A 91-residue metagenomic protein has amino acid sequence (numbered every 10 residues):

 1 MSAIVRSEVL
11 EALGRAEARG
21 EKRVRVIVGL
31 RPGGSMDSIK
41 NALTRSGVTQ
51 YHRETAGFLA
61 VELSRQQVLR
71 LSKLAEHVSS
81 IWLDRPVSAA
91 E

Functional and structural regions predicted by a protein language model:
M1-E91: Autoinhibitory N-terminal propeptides
